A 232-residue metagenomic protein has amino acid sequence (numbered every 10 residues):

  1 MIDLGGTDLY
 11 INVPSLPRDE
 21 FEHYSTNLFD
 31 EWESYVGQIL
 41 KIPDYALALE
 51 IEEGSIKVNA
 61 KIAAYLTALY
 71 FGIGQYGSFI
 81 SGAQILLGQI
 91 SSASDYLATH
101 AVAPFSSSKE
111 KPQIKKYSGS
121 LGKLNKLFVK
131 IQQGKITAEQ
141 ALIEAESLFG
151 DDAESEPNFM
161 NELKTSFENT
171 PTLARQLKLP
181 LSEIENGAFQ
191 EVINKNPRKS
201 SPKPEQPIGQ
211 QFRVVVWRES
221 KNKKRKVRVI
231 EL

Functional and structural regions predicted by a protein language model:
M1-Y70, S91, D95, T99 (+2 more regions): Long, low-complexity
T26, I73, S118-L121: Alpha-helix initiation and capping sites
Y70-Q89: Short hydrophobic alpha-helical membrane-entry/anchor segments
A83-E154: Amphipathic, membrane-active segments
K123-L232: Long, helix-rich, hydrophobic modules that act as membrane-proximal anchors or helical bundle/coiled-coil regulators
